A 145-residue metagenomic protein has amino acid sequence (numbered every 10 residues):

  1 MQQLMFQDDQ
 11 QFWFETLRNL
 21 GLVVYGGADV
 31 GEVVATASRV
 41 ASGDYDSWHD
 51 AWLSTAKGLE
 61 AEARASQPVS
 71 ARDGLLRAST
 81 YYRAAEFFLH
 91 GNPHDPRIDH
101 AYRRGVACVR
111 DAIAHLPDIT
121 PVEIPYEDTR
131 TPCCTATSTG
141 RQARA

Functional and structural regions predicted by a protein language model:
M1-P117: N-terminal targeting or regulatory segments adjacent to alpha/beta-hydrolase or S9 domains
W52, Y102-A145: N-terminal cap/lid segment of alpha/beta-hydrolase-fold proteins
